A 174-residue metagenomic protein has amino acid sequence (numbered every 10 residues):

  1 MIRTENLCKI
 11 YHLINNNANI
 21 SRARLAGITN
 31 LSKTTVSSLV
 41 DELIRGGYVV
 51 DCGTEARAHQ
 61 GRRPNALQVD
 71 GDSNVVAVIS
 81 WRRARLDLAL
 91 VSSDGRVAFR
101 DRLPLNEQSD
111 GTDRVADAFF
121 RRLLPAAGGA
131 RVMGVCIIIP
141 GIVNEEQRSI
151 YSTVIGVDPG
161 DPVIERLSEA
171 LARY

Functional and structural regions predicted by a protein language model:
M1-C8, K33-S37, D113, V157 (+1 more regions): Electropositive phosphate-/nucleotide-binding environments in soluble metabolic enzymes
M1-N6, S21, T54-S73: Short, cationic-aromatic polyanion-contact patches
M1-R22, A26-G27: Extreme N-terminal segment that seeds HTH/winged-HTH DNA-binding domains in transcriptional regulators
N19-D51: N-terminal helix-turn-helix
G61-R100: Gly/Thr-rich phosphate-binding beta-strand-loop-beta motif of the actin/hexokinase/Hsp70
D101-Y174: Glycine-rich phosphate-binding loop and adjoining helix at the ATP-binding site of ATP-dependent phosphoryl-transfer
